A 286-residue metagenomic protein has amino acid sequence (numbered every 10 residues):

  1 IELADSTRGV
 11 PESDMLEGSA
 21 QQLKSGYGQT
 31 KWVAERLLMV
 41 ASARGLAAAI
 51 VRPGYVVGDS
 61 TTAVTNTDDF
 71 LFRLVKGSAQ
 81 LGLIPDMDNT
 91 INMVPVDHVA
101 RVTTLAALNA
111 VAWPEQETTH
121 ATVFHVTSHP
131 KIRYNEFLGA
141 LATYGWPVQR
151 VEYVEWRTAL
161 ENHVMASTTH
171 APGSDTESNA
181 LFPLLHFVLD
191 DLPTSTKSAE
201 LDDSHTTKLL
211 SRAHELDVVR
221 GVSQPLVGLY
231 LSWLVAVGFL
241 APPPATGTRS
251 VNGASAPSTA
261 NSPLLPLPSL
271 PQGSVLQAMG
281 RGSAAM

Functional and structural regions predicted by a protein language model:
I1-G26, A49, G58-T62: Conserved Rossmann-fold NAD(P)-dependent oxidoreductase catalytic core, especially the SDR/UDP-sugar
S13, L23-W32, D68, N89-M93: Short-chain dehydrogenase/reductase
G18-S19, T62, F70-H98, V102-A106 (+2 more regions): A conserved pocket-lining segment of Rossmann-fold NAD(P)-dependent short-chain dehydrogenase/reductase
A20-V51: Active-site Tyr-X1-5-Lys
V56, D88-L108, H125-R133, F137 (+2 more regions): C-terminal, well-structured subdomains that either form a transmembrane helix-short loop-helix hairpin in multi-pass
A106-D190, K208, L231-A285: Mid/C-terminal beta-alpha module of Rossmann-like enzyme folds, strongest in SDR-family dehydrogenases/epimerases
D191-S204: Active-site loop of classical SDR/Rossmann-like NAD(P)-dependent oxidoreductases, centered on the catalytic Tyr-X3-Lys
